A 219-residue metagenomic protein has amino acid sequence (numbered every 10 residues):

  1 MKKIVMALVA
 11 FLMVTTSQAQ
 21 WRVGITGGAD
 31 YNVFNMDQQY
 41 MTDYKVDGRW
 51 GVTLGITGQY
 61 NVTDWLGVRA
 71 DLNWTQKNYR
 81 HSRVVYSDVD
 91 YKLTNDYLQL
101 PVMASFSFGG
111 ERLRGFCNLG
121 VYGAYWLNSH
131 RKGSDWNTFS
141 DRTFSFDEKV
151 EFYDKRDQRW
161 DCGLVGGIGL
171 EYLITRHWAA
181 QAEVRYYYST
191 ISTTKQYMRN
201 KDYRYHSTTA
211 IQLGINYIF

Functional and structural regions predicted by a protein language model:
M1-T26, I215-F219: Bacterial Sec-dependent N-terminal signal peptides
A19-G58, D157, I218-F219: Short glycine/proline- and aromatic-enriched beta-strand/turn motifs that initiate or cap beta-hairpins
W21, A29-N35, Q59-D141, I174-R176 (+1 more regions): Gram-negative (and chloroplast) outer-membrane scaffold detector with strong preference for beta-barrel transmembrane
Q39-K45, V85-K92, E151-R156, Y197-Y203: Extracellular loop and loop/strand-boundary signature of outer-membrane beta-barrel proteins
V46-G51, K92-Y97, D154-G163, Y205-S207: Short sequence motifs at beta-strands and strand-loop junctions characteristic of Gram-negative outer-membrane
A104-G110, Y153-D157, G169: Short helix-to-loop capping/linker segments positioned immediately adjacent to catalytic or ligand/cofactor-binding
S134-F152, Q196-Y203: Solvent-exposed, glycine/polar-rich loop segments of beta-barrel outer-membrane systems
R156, D161, G166, Y172-F219: Predominantly the C-terminal beta-signal and adjacent terminal strand-loop region of outer-membrane beta-barrel
